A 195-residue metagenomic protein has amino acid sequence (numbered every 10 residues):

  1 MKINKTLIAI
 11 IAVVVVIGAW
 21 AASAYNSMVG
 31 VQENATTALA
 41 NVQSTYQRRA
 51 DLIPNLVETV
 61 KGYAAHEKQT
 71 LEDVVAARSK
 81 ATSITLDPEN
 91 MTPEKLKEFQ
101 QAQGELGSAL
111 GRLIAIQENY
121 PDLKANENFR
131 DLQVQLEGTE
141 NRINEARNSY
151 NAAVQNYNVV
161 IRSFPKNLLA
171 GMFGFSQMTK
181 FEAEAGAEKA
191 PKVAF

Functional and structural regions predicted by a protein language model:
M1-F195: A helix-centric hydrophobic-segment signal that preferentially recognizes long, alpha-helical stretches used
